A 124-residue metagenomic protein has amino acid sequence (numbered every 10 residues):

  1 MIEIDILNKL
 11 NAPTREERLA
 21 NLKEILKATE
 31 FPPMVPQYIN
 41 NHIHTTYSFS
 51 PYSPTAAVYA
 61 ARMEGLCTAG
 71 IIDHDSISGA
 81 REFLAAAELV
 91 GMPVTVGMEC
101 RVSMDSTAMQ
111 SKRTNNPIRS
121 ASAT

Functional and structural regions predicted by a protein language model:
M1-M34, A85-T124: Extended substrate/RNA-proximal surfaces in nucleic-acid metabolism proteins
P33-Q37, L66: A generic hydrophobic-helix recognition signal that picks specific residues within alpha-helical hydrophobic
Y38-S48: Histidine-centered catalytic micro-motifs
T46-S48, I71-R81, V102-M104: Active-site environment of divalent metal-dependent phosphoester hydrolases
F49-A61: Short, acidic/polar
A56-Y59, E82-A85, L89: Alpha-helical scaffolding segments of alpha/beta enzyme cores, especially the outer helices of TIM-barrel or partial
A61-S76, P93-E99, A123: Divalent metal-dependent hydrolysis catalytic cores, especially in the metallo-beta-lactamase
